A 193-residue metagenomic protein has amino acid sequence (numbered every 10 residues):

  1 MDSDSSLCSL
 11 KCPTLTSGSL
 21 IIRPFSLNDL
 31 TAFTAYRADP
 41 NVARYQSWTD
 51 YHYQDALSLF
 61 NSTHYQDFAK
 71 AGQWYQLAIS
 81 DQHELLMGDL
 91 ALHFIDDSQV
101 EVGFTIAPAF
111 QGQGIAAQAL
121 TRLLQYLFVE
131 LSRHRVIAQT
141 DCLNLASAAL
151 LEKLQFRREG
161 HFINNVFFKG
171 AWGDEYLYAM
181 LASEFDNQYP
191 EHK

Functional and structural regions predicted by a protein language model:
M1-R44, A78-K193: Acyl-donor (CoA/ACP) binding surface of acyl/acetyltransferases
R37, Q46, D67-A69: Hydrophobic residues in alpha-helical segments
N41-S62, L77: Conserved GNAT-fold acetyl-CoA-binding loop/helix
T49-H52, F68, T140, A171: Alpha-helix initiation/capping motif
N61-H64, L124: Short, well-ordered amphipathic alpha-helices
H64-L77: A short helix-loop-beta-strand connector motif used in the catalytic cores of GNAT acetyltransferases and, in some
